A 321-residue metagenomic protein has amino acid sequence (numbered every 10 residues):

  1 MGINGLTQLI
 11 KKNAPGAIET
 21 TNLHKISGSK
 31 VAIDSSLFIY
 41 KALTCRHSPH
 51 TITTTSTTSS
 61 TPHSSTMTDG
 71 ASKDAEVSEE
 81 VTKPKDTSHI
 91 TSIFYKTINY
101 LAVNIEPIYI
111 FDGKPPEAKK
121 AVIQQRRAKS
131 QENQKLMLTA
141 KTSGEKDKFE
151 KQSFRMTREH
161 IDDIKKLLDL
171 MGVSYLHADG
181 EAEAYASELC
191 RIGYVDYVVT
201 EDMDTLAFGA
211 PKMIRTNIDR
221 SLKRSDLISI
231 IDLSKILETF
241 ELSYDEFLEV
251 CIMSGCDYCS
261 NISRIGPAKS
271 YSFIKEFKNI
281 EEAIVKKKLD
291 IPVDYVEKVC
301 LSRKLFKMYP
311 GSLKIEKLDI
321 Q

Functional and structural regions predicted by a protein language model:
M1-N4, N13-S27, T57-P62, I230-Q321: Non-catalytic nucleic-acid-binding/docking modules located in mid-to-C-terminal regions of nucleic-acid enzymes
G2-N13, A17, K25-E181, Y185-L189 (+1 more regions): Noncatalytic, basic helical substrate-engagement surface that gates or grips nucleic-acid strands
A42, K119-K120, H177, F208-G209 (+4 more regions): Intrinsically disordered, low-complexity regions enriched in proline, serine, glycine and charged residues
P49-T53, T216, E282: Cytochrome P450 catalytic domain signature, combining two hallmark sequence patches
K96, Y185, Y194, G266-K269: Short, hydrophobic/aromatic alpha-helical segments in well-folded domains
L170, S174, I192-V195, E201 (+2 more regions): Short amphipathic alpha-helical interaction elements and helix-loop-helix interfaces that mediate dimerization
C190-G193, Y197-S260: Long, highly charged, low-complexity intrinsically disordered interaction regions that mediate electrostatic DNA/RNA
